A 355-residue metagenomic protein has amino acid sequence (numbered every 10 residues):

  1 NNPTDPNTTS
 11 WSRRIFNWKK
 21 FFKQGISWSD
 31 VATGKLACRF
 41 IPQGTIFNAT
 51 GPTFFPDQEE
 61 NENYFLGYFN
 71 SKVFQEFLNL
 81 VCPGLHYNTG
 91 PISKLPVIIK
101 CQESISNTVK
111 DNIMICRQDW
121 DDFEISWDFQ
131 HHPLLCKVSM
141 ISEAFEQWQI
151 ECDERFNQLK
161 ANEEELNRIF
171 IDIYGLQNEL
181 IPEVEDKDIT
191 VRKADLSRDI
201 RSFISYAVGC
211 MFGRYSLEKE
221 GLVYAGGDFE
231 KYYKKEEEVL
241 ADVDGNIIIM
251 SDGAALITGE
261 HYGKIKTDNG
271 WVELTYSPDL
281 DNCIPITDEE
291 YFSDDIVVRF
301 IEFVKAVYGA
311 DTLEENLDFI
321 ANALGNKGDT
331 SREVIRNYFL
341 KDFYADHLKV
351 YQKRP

Functional and structural regions predicted by a protein language model:
N1-D57, S106-D111, I115, I141-D153 (+7 more regions): Polyanion-binding catalytic cores of nucleic-acid enzymes and NTP/SAM-utilizing transferases
Q24-S27, G51-T53, Y64, K94 (+3 more regions): Beta-sheet entry/capping signal
A32-G34, E60, Q75, C101 (+4 more regions): Short loop/turn segments at secondary-structure transitions that flank enzyme active sites
L36-F40, E62-F65, F77-L78, P182-V184: Short helix/loop capping segments that flank catalytic or ligand/cofactor-binding pockets
C38-P42, Y64-Y68, S106, K219-E220: Short conserved micro-motifs at the rims of enzyme active sites and ligand-binding pockets
G51-E62, F74-D121, D128-E146, Y174: Proline-centric
Y68-Q75, A345: Glycine-rich, acidic and aromatic/proline-enriched surface loops and short helix-turn segments that act as binding
N157-A161, N167-I171, G175, E179-P355: Terminal accessory regions of large proteins
